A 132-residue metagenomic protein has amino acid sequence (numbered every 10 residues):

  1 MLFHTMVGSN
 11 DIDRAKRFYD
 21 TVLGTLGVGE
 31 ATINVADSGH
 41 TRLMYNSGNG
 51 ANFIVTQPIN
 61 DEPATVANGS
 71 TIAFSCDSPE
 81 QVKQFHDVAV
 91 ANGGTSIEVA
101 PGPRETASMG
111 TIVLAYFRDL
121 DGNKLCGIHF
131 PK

Functional and structural regions predicted by a protein language model:
M1-F3: Extreme N-terminal starter segment of soluble prokaryotic enzymes
T5-V7, I72: Conserved hydrophobic beta-strand within the GNAT/NAT acetyltransferase core sheet that lines the active-site cleft
V7-N52: Core segments of cupin and vicinal oxygen chelate
D11-R14, A73-L114, R118-L120: Vicinal oxygen chelate
A36, N46, P63, T106-S108: Sterically constrained small-residue positions within well-ordered secondary structures of folded domains
T41-Q84, A91: Long, continuous compositionally biased terminal/linker segments
K124-G127: Short glycine-/small-residue motifs
F130-K132: A short acidic/small-residue loop/turn micro-motif
